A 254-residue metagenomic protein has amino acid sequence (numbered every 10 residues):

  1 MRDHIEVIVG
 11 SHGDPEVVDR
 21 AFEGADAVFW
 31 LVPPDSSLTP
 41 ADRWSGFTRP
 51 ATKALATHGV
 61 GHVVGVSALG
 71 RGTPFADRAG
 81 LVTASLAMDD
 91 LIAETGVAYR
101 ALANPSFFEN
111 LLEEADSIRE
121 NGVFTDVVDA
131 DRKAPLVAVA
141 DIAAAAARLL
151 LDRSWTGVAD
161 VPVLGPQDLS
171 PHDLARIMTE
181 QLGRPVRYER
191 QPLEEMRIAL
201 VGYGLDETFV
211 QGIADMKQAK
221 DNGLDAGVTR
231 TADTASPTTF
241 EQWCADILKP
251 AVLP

Functional and structural regions predicted by a protein language model:
M1, E114, C244-L248: Residue-level recognition of alpha-helix termini/interfacial anchor residues
M1-D26: Conserved Rossmann-fold cofactor-binding substructure of NAD(P)-dependent oxidoreductases
I5-E6, G59, Y99-R100, G122 (+4 more regions): Secondary-structure boundary/capping signal
G13-E16, E23, W30-S45, K53-H62 (+3 more regions): Oxidoreductase cofactor-interface core, primarily capturing Rossmann-like NAD(P)-dependent enzymes
D19-F22, A146, A214, C244: A generic alpha-helix structural signal
T156, L193-P254: A hydrophobic C-terminal alpha-helical subdomain
